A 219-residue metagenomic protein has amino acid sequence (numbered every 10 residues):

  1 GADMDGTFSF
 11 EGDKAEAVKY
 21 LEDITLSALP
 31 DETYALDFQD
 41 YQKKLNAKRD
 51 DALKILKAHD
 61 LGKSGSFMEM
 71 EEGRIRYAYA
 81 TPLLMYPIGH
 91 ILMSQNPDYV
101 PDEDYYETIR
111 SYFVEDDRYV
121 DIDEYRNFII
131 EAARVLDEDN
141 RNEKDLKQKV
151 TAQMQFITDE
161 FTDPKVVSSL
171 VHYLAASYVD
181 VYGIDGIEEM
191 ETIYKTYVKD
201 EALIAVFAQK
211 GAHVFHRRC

Functional and structural regions predicted by a protein language model:
A2-C219: Oxidative protein folding and maturation machinery
